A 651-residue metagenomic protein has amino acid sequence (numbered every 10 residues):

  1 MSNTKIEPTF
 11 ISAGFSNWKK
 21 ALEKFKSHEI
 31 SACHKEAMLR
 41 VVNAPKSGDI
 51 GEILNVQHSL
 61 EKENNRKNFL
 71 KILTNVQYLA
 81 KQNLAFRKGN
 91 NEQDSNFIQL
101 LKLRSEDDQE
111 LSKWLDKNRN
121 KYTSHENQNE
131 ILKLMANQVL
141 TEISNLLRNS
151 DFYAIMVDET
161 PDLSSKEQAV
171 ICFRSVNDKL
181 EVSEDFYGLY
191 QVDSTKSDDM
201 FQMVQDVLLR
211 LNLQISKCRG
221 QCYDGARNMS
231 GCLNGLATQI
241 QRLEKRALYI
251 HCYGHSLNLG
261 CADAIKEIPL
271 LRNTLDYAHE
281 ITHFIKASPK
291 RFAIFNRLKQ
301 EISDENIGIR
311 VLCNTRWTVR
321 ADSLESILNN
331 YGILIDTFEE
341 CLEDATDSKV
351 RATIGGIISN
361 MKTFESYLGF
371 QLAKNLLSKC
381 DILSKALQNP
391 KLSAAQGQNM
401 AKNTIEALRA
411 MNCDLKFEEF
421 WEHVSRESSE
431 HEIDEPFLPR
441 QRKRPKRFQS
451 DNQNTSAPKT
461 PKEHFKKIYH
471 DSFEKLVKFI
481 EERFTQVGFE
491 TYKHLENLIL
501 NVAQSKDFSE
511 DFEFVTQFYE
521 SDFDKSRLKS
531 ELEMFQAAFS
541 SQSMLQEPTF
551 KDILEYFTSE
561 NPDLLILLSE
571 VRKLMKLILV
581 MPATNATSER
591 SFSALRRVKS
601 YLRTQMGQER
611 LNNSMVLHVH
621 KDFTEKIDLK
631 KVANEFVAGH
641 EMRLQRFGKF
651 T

Functional and structural regions predicted by a protein language model:
M1-T651: Alpha-helical structural modules in large enzymes and assemblies
